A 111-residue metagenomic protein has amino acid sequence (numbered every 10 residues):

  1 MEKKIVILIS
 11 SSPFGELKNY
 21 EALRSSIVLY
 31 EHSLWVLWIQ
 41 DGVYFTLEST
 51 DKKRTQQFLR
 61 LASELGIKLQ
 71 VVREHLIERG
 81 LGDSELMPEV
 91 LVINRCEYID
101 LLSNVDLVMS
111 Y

Functional and structural regions predicted by a protein language model:
K4-Y20, V43-T50: Short, glycine-rich nucleotide/cofactor-binding loops
E16-V36: Histidine-anchored nucleotide/phosphate-binding helix
W35-V43: A short beta-strand-loop structural module common to alpha/beta enzyme folds
E48-T55, S84: Glycine-rich loop at the start of a catalytic domain that most often binds anionic cofactors/ligands
K52-E78: A glycine-rich helix N-cap at a beta->alpha junction
V90-C96: Short acidic-hydrophobic, aromatic-tinged amphipathic segments that line or gate anion-handling sites
V105: An anion/phosphate-binding loop that grips the pyrophosphate of nucleotide cofactors and donors
